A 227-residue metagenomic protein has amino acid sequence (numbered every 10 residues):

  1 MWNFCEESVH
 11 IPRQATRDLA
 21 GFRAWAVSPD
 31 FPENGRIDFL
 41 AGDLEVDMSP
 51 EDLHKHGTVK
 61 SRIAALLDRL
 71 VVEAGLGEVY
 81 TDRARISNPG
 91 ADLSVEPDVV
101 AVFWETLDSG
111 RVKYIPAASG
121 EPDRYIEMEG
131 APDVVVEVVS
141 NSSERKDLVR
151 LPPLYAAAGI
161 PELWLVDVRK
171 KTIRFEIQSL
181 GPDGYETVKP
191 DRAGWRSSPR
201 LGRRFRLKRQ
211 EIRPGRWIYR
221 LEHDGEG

Functional and structural regions predicted by a protein language model:
M1-M48, D52-L53: Charged, glycine-rich intrinsically disordered N-terminal tails and low-complexity linkers that flank
M1-R17, P29, A65-L66, A84-A158 (+1 more regions): C-terminal interaction segment
A26, L67-A74: Hydrophobic, Leu/Ile/Phe/Ala-enriched alpha-helical segments that form helix-helix packing faces
D52-H54, D183-G184: Short, surface-exposed beta-strand-loop junctions and turns on beta-sheet-rich folds
K55-V59, V135: Hydrophobic (often cysteine-bearing) scaffold residues that line and stabilize catalytic clefts of nucleotide/cofactor
T58, R62-L66: Long, highly charged amphipathic alpha-helices
E73-P89: A short acidic/basic microdomain associated with nuclease active sites
